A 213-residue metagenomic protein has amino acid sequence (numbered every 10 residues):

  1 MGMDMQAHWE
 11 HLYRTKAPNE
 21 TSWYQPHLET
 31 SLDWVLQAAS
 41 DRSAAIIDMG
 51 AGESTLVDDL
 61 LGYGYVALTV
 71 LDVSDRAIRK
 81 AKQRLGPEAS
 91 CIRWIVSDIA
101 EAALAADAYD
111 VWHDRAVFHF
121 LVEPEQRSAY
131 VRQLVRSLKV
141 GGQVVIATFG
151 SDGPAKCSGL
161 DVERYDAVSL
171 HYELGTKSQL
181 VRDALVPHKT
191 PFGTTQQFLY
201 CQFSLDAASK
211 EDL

Functional and structural regions predicted by a protein language model:
M1-D107, L121-L213: Class I (Rossmann-like) S-adenosyl-L-methionine-dependent methyltransferase catalytic domain, capturing the SAM-binding
H113: A conserved beta-strand element that flanks and buttresses the S-adenosyl-L-methionine
A116-F120: Short catalytic micro-motifs in class I SAM-dependent methyltransferases
